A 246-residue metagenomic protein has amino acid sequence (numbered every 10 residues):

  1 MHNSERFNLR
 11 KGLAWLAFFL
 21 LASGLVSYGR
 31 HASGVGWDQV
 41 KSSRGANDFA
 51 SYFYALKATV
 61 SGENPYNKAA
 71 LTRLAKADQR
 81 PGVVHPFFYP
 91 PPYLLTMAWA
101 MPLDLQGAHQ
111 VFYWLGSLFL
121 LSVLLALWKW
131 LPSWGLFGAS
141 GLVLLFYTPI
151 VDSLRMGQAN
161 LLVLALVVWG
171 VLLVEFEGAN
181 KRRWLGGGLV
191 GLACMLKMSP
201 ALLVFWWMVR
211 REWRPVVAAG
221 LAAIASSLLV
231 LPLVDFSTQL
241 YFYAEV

Functional and structural regions predicted by a protein language model:
H2-L185, R210-V246: Primarily membrane-embedded glycan-assembly and transfer machineries that use lipid-linked glycans
R182-W207: Membrane-interface alpha helices of multi-pass inner-membrane proteins
